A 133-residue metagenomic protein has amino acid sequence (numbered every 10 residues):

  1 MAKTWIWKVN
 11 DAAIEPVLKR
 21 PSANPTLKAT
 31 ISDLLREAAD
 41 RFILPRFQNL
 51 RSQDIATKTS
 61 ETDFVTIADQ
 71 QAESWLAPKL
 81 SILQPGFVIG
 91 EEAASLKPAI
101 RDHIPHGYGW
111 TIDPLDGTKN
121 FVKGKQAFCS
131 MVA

Functional and structural regions predicted by a protein language model:
A2-L115: N-terminal subdomain of lithium-sensitive/metallo-dependent phosphomonoesterases centered on the IMPase/IPPase/PAP
W110-A133: Short glycine/serine-rich loop segments
